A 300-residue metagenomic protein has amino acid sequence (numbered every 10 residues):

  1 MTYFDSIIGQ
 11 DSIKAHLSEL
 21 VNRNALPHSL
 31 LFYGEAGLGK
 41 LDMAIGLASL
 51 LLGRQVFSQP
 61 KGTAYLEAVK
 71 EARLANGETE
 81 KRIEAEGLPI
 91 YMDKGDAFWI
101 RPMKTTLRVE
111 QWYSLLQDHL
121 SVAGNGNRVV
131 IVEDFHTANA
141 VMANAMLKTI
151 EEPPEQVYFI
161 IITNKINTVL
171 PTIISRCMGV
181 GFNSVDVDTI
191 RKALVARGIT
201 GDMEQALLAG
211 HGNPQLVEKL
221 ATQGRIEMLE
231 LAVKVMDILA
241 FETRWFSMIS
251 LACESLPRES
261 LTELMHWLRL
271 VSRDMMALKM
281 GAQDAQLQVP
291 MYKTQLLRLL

Functional and structural regions predicted by a protein language model:
M1-L50, R54-L88, E155-Q156, N164-L300: Charged, glycine-rich active-site and insertion segments that engage polyanionic ligands
A15-R23, G87, T106-V129, T137 (+1 more regions): Conserved alpha-helical scaffold flanking the Walker A/P-loop in AAA+ ATPase domains
F32, R101, D118-L120: Extended interfacial segments that mediate partner engagement and assembly in macromolecular machines
Y91-M103: Nucleotide-state-sensitive switch-loop elements of NTP-binding domains
W99, T106, T137-A138, E152 (+2 more regions): Residues immediately C-terminal
S114, H119-L120, T149-Q156, G179 (+1 more regions): A short alpha->loop->secondary-structure connector
G124-V129, P154-I160: Loop/turn-to-beta-strand initiation segments
D134-Q156, K165: Conserved Walker B catalytic segment
